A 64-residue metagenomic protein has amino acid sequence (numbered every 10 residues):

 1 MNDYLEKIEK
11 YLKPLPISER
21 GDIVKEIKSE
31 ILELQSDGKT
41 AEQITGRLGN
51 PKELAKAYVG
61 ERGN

Functional and structural regions predicted by a protein language model:
M1-I23: N-terminal leader/propeptide segments of preproteins
Y11-P14, L34, E61: Conserved, well-folded catalytic cores of nucleic-acid-processing and energy-transducing macromolecular machines
I23-K39: Amphipathic alpha-helical segments that form the core helices of the histone-fold
S36-N64: Cytosolic juxtamembrane regions of integral membrane proteins
